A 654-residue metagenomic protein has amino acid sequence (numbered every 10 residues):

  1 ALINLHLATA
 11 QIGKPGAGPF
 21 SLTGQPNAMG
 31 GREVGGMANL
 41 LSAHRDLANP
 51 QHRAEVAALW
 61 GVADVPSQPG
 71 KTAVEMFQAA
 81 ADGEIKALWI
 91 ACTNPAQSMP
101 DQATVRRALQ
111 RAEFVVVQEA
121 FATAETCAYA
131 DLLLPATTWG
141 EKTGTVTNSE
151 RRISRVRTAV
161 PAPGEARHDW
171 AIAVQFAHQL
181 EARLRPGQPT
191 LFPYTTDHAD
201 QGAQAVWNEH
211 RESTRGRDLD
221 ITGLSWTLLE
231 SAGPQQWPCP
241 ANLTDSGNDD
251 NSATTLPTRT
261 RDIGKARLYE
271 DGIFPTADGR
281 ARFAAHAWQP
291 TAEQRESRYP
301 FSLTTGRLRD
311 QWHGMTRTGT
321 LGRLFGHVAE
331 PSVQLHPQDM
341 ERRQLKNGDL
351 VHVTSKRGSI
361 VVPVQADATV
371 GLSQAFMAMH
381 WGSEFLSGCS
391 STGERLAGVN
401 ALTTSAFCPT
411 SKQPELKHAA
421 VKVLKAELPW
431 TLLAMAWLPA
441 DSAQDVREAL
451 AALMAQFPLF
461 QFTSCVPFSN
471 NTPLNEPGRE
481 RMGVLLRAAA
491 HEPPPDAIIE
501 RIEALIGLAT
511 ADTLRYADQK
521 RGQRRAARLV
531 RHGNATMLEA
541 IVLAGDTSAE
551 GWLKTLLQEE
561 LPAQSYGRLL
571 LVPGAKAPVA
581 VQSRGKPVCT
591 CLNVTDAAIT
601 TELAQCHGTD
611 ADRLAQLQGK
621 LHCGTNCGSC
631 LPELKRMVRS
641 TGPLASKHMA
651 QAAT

Functional and structural regions predicted by a protein language model:
A1-K142, F176, L180, K265 (+3 more regions): Catalytic alpha/large subunits of respiratory electron-transfer oxidoreductases, centered on bis-MGD molybdoenzymes
R32, M37, A199-T320: Long, low-complexity segments enriched in small/aliphatic residues
P135-T137, E141, R151-P163, T320: Short beta-alpha connecting loops at secondary-structure transitions that line or flank enzyme active sites
P163-E165, D169-Q235, S246-N251, G314 (+2 more regions): Long, contiguous, secondary-structure-rich segments that constitute the structural scaffold of globular domains
Q461-L569: C-terminal catalytic lobe of FAD-dependent flavoproteins
A575-K586, H607-N626: Immediate flanking context of iron-sulfur cluster ligation sites
G585-A598, G619-R636: Local cysteine-cluster metal-coordination motifs and their immediate loop/turn environment, predominantly Fe-S cluster
G642-T654: Intrinsic disorder at enzyme termini
